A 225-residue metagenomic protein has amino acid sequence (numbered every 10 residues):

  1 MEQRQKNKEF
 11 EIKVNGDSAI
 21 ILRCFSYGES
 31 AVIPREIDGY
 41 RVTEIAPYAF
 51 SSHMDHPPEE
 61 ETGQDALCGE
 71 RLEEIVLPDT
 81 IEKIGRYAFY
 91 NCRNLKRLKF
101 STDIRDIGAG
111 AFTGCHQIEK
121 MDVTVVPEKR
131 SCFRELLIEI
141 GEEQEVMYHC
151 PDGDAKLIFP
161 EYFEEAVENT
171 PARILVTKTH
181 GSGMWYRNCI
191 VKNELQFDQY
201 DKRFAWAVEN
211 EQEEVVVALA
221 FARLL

Functional and structural regions predicted by a protein language model:
M1-R4: Long, contiguous juxta-domain segments that are non-catalytic but functionally important
N7-S18, F25-T43, M54-K83, R93-D106 (+6 more regions): Structural signature of tandem-repeat unit edges
I45-P47: Extracellular beta-strand-rich solenoid/capping regions of secreted or surface-exposed proteins that bind or remodel
